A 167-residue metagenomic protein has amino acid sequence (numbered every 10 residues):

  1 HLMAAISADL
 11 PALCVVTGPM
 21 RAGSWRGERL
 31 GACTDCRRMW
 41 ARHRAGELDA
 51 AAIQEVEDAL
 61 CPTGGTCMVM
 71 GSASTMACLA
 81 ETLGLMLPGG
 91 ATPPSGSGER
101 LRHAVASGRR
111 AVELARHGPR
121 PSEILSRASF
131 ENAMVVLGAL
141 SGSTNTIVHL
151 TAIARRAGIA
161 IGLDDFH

Functional and structural regions predicted by a protein language model:
H1-N132: Active-site cavity-forming subdomains of large catalytic enzyme subunits
G90, I147-V148: Residues at secondary-structure transition points
M134-V136: Flexible, glycine-rich loop/tail regions that form catalytic "lids" or insertion modules at the edges of active sites
V148-I159: Alpha-helical support elements that line or immediately flank enzyme active sites and cofactor-binding pockets
F166: Hard-cation-handling environments
